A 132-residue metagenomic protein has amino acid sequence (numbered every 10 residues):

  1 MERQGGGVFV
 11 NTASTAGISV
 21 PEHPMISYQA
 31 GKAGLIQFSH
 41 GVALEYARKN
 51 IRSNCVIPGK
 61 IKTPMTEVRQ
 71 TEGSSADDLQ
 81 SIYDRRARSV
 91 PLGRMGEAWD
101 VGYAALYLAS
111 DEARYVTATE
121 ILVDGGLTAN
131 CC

Functional and structural regions predicted by a protein language model:
E2-R3, Y46-R48, I61, A109: A short hydrophobic alpha-helix cap/turn motif
S14: Residue(s) in the substrate-gating loop at a strand-loop-helix junction that position the organic substrate next
I18, P58-V68, E72: Short, flexible catalytic-loop segment of classical short-chain dehydrogenase/reductase
S19, A105-L106, T117-C132: Short C-terminal tail/terminal secondary-structure segment of NAD(P)H-dependent dehydrogenase/reductase domains
G31, S39: Active-site helix of classical SDR
L44-E45, R114: Alpha-helical segment proximal to the catalytic Tyr-Lys
R52-P58, K62, A109, L122-D124: Conserved SDR Rossmann-fold cofactor-binding beta-strand/turn motif
V90-V101: A conserved structural motif in NAD(P)-dependent oxidoreductases
